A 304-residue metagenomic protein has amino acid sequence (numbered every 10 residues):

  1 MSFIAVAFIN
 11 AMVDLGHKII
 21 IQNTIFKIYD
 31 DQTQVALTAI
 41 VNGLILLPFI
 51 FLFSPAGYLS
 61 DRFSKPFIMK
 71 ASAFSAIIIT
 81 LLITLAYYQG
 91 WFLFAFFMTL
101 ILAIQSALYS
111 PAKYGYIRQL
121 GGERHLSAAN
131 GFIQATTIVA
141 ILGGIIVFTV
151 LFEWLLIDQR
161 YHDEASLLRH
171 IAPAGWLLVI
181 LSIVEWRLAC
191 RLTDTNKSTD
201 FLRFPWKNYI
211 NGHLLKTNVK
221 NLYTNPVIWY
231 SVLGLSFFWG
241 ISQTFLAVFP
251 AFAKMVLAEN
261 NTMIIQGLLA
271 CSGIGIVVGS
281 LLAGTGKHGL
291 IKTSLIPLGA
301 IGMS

Functional and structural regions predicted by a protein language model:
M1, L192-L233: Juxtamembrane intracellular "pre-TM" segments in multi-pass secondary transporters
S2-I19, V41-S60, S64-I77, F94-E153 (+6 more regions): Substrate-agnostic recognition of the 12-TM MFS/MFS-like secondary transporter fold
I20-Y29, T84-A86, I141-L178, A251 (+2 more regions): Transmembrane alpha-helix termini and helix-breaking/packing motifs in multi-pass membrane transporters
D30, Q34, S64-K65, W91 (+4 more regions): A helix-boundary/kink motif common to multi-pass secondary transporters, especially Major Facilitator Superfamily
D31-L46, R169-P173, K254-G273: Loop-to-transmembrane helix entry
Y58, Y88-F92, E153, I157-Y161 (+3 more regions): Transmembrane helix-loop junctions in multipass membrane proteins, especially transporters and channels
I77-T84, V179-W186, S304: Small-residue-rich packing faces within the transmembrane alpha-helices of Major Facilitator Superfamily
G115, Q119, L167-W206, G289-L290: Helix-loop junctions on the cytosolic side of multi-pass membrane transporters, especially the intracellular loop
